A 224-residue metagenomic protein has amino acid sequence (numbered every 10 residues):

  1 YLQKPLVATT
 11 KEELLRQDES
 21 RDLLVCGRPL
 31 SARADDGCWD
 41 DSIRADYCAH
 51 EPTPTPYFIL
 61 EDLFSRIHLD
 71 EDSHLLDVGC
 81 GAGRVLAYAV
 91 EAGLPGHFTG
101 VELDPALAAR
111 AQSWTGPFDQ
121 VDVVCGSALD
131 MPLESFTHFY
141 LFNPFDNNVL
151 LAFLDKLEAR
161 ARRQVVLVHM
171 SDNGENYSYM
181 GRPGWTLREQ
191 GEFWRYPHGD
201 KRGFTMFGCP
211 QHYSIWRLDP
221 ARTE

Functional and structural regions predicted by a protein language model:
Y1-D70: S-adenosyl-L-methionine
G79-G83: Class I SAM-dependent methyltransferase "Motif I" SAM/SAH-binding loop
R84-L94: Conserved SAM-binding loop of SAM-dependent methyltransferases across substrates and taxa, primarily the Class I
G96-V101: Short beta-strand element of Class I
D104: Conserved SAM/SAH-binding beta-strand->alpha-helix loop
A111-Q112: Conserved SAM-binding loop
F118-S127: Conserved SAM-binding strand-loop segment of SAM-dependent methyltransferases
N148-I215: C-terminal substrate-binding/active-site "lid" region of AdoMet-derived donor-dependent transferases
